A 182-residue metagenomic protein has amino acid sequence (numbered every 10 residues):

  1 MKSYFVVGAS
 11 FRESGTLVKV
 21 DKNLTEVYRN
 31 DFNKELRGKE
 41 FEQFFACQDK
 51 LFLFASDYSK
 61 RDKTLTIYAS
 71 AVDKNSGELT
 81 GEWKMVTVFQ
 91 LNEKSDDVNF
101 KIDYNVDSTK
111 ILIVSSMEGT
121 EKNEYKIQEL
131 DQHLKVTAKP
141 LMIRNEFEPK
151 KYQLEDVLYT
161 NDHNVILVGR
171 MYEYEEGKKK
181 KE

Functional and structural regions predicted by a protein language model:
M1, E42-D49, Y58-K60, D96-T109 (+2 more regions): Structural signature of eukaryotic scaffold interfaces centered on beta-propeller domains
M1-E40, F45: Start-of-domain marker
V6-V7, L17, L24, L53 (+4 more regions): Hydrophobic strand positions within the blades of repeat-based beta-sheet folds
F11-S14, Y58-D62, M117-K122, Y172-E176: Short glycine/acidic-enriched loop and turn motifs that connect beta-strands
T16-K22, L65-S76, E124-K135, K180-E182: Beta-propeller blade signature
V27-F32, E78-F89, T137-R144: Beta-propeller fold detector
N33-F41, F89-N99, N145-Q153: Short glycine-/Asp-/Thr-/Trp-enriched loop segments that recur within the blades of beta-propeller repeat domains
A46-T80: Hydrophobic or amphipathic alpha-helical targeting/insertion segments
